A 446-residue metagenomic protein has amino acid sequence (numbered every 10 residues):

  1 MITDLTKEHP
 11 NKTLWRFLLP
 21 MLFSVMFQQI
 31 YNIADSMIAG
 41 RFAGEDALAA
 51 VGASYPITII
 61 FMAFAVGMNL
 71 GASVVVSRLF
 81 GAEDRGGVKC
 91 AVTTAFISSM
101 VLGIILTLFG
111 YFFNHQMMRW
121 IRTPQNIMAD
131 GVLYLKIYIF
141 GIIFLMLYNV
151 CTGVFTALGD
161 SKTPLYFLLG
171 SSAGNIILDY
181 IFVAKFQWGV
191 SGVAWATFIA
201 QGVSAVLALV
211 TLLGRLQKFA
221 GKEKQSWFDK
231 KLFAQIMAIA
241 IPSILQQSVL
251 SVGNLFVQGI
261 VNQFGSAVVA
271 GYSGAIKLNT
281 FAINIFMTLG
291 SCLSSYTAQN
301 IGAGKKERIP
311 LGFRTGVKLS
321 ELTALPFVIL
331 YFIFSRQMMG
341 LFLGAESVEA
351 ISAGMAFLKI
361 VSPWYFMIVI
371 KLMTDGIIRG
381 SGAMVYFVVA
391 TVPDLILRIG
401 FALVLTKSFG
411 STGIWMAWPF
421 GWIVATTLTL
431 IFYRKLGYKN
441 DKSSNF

Functional and structural regions predicted by a protein language model:
M1-L18, V76-G141, K185-I241, T297-P363 (+1 more regions): Short alpha-helical transmembrane segments in multi-pass integral membrane proteins
L5-F42, P56-G71, V75, M100-T107 (+4 more regions): N-terminal transmembrane alpha-helices
R16-D35, I137, Y148, S171 (+5 more regions): Transmembrane helical elements of multi-pass membrane transporters/channels
L22, M26, I30, A34 (+20 more regions): Generic alpha-helical transmembrane segments of integral inner-membrane proteins, especially permease/transport modules
M26, I30-L48, M118-Q125, I181-W188 (+6 more regions): Helix-terminus/linker motif at the lipid-water interface of multi-pass membrane proteins
A43-P56, G131, L135, A194 (+2 more regions): Small-residue hotspots at the loop-to-helix junctions and early N-terminal turns of transmembrane alpha-helices
L48-L108, L145-P164, G271-S335, I368-G382 (+1 more regions): Small-residue-rich hydrophobic transmembrane alpha-helices
N69, Y138-T156, P164-N175, V193-A208 (+4 more regions): Short runs within selected transmembrane alpha-helices of multi-pass transporters and secretion channels
